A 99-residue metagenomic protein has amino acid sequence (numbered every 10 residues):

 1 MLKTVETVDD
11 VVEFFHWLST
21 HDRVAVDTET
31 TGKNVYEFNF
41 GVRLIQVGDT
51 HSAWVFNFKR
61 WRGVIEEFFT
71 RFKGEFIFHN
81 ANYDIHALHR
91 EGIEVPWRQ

Functional and structural regions predicted by a protein language model:
M1-Q99: Conserved RNase H-like, two-metal-ion catalytic cores of nucleic-acid enzymes
